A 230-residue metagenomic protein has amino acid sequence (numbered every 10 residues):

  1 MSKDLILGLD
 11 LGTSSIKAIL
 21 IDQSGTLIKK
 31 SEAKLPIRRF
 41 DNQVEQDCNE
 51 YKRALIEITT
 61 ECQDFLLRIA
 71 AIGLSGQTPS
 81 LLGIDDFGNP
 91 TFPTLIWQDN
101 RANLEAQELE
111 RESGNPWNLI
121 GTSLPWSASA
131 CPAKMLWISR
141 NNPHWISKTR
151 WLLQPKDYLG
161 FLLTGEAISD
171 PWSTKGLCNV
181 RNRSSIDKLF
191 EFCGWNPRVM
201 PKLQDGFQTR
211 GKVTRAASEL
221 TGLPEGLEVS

Functional and structural regions predicted by a protein language model:
M1-P93, K148, P201, S218-E228: N-terminal glycine/serine-rich phosphate-binding loop of ATP-dependent small-molecule kinases, especially carbohydrate
L11-T13, N118-S230: Gly/Ser/Thr-rich active-site cleft segment
S31-I37, A106, L163, F207: Short, small-residue-rich loop/turn micro-motifs
R39-Q43, L104-L109, N179-R183, V213: Short, charged, surface-exposed secondary-structure boundary motifs
K52-I56, T60, N103, Q107 (+1 more regions): Generic alpha-helical structural signal
D86, P90, E108, E112-P116: Hydrophobic or amphipathic alpha-helical targeting/insertion segments
P93, E105, L109, L162: Residues that scaffold the ATP/ADP-binding catalytic core of kinase and kinase-like folds
D99: Carbohydrate-associated surface elements
